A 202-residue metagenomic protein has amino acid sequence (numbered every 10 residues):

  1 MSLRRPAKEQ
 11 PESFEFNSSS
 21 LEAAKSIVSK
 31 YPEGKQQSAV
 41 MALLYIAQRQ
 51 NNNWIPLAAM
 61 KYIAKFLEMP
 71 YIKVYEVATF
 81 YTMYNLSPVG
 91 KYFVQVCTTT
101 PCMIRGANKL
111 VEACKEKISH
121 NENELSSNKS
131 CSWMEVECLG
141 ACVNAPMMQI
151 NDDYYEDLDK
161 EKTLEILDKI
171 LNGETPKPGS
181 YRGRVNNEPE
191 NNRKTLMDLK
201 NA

Functional and structural regions predicted by a protein language model:
M1-A202: Signature of N-terminal electron-transfer/Fe-S-associated modules in redox systems
